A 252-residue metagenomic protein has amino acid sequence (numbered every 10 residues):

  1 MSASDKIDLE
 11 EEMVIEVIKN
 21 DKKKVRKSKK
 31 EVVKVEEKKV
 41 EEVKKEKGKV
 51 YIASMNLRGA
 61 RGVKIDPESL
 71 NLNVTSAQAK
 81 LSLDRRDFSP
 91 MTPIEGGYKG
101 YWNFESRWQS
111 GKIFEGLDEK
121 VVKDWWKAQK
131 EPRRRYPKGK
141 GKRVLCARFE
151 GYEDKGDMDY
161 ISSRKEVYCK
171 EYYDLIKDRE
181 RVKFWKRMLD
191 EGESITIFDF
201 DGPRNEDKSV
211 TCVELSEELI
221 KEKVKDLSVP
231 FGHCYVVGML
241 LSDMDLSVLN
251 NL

Functional and structural regions predicted by a protein language model:
M1-N20: Primarily low-complexity, compositionally biased regions used by nucleic-acid-associated proteins for macromolecular
S4-K6, K30, T196: Serine/proline-rich low-complexity intrinsically disordered segments, especially terminal tails, linkers
I7-L9, V32-V35: Hydrophobic/aromatic hotspots within intrinsically disordered, low-complexity regions
V14, K34-G96, W108-K123: Short, surface-exposed beta-strand/turn modules with glycine/proline-rich turns and flanking aromatic residues
K22-K29: Arg/Lys-rich low-complexity patches in intrinsically disordered regions that function as generic
K27, V35, V40, R86-D87 (+2 more regions): Positively charged, low-complexity intrinsically disordered regions
K44-L72, E150-L252: Extracytoplasmic Ser/Thr/Pro-rich, glycosylation-prone low-complexity segments
T92-K170: Active-site loop/turn microenvironments that scaffold catalytic and metal-binding pockets
